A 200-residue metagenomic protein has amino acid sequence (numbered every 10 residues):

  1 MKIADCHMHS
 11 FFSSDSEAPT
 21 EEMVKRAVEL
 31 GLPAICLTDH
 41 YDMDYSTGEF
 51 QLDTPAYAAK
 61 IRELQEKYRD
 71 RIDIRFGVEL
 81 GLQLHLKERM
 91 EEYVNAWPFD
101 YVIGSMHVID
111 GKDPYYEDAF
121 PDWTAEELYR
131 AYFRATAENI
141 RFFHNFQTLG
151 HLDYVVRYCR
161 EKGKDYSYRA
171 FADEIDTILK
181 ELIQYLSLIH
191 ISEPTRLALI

Functional and structural regions predicted by a protein language model:
M1-L84, Y93-V94, D100, Y158 (+2 more regions): An N-terminally biased module of ancient metal coordination in phosphate/nucleic-acid-related enzymes
E17, M43, W97, Y101-L188: Divalent metal-binding pocket/active-site signature
D39, M106, S192: Short secondary-structure boundary segments
Q83-K87, R130: Short gly/ser/thr-rich secondary-structure transition/capping motifs
M90: Active-site phosphate-binding/coordination module
H190-I200: Single conserved hydrophobic/aromatic residue that forms the stacking wall/gate of nucleotide- or nucleobase-binding
